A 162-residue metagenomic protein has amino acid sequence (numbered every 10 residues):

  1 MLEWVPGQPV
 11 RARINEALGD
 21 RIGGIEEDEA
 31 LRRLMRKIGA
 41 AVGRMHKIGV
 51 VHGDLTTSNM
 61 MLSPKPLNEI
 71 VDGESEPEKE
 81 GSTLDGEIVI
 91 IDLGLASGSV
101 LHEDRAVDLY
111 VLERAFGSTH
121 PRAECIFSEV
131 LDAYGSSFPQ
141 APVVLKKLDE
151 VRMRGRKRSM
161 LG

Functional and structural regions predicted by a protein language model:
M1-M35: Conserved structural core of kinase catalytic domains
P9, E69, G98: Conserved protein kinase catalytic core
A41-M45: Conserved hydrophobic alpha-helix
K47-T57: Catalytic-loop of the protein kinase fold
N59-K65, E69: Hydrophobic residue at the +6 position relative to the catalytic HRD Asp in the kinase catalytic loop
L67-S82: Intrinsically disordered, low-complexity Ser/Thr- and acidic-rich flexible linkers and loops, especially at boundaries
G81-L161: C-lobe/activation-segment region of protein kinase-like
